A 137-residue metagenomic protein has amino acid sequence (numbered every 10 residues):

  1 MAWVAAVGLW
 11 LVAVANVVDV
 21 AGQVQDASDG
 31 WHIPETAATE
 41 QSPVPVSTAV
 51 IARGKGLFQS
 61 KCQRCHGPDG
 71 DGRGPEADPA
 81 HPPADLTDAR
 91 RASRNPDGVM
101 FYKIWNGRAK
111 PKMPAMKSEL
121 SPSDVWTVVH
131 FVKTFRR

Functional and structural regions predicted by a protein language model:
W3-N16: Bacterial N-terminal signal peptides
V18, Q23-Q25: Boundary of Sec targeting at the N-terminus
D26-L57: Electrostatic cytochrome c docking/interface patches
S47-P68, M100-W105: Sequence/structural segment immediately N-terminal to covalent heme-attachment motifs in c-type and related
T48, D69-D71, R90, K117: Short, well-ordered turn and helix-capping elements at secondary-structure junctions
D69, P75-D78: Conserved catalytic-core motifs of eukaryotic protein kinase domains, centered on the activation segment
D71-G72, T134-R137: Inter-heme linker and motif-flanking segments adjacent to c-type heme-binding CXXCH motifs in c-type cytochromes
A80-F135: Extracytoplasmic electron-transfer domains, predominantly the class I c-type cytochrome c fold
